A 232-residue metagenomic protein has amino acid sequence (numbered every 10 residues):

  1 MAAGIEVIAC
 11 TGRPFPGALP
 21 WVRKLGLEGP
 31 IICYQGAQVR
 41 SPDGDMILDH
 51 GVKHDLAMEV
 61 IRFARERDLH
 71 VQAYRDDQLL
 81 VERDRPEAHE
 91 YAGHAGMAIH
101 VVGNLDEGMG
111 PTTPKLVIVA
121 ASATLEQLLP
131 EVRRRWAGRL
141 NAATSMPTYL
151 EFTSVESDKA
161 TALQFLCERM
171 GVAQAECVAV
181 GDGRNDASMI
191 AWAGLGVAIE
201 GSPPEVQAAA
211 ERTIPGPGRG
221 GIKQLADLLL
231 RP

Functional and structural regions predicted by a protein language model:
M1-A88: Active-site phosphate-binding/coordination module
G4-I8, L27-G29, K115, A175-E176 (+2 more regions): Short active-site oxyanion
T11, Q35, L116, L163 (+3 more regions): Residue-level signal for inorganic ion chemistry
G12, V178-G183, A198-S202: Glycine-rich beta-to-alpha transition loops that act as phosphate-gripper elements at the mouths of alpha/beta enzyme
G17-P20, Q127, A162, S188-M189 (+2 more regions): Phosphate- and divalent-cation-binding pockets in alpha/beta enzyme and binding domains that engage nucleotide-derived
L25-L27, Y34-Q35, W136-G138, W192-A193 (+1 more regions): Short, structured coil segments at secondary-structure junctions
F63, R67-V180, R184-W192: Conserved acidic, metal-coordinating active-site core of Asp-based, Mg2+-dependent phosphoryl-transfer enzymes
W192, V197-P232: Asp-based, Mg2+/Mn2+-dependent phosphohydrolase catalytic module
